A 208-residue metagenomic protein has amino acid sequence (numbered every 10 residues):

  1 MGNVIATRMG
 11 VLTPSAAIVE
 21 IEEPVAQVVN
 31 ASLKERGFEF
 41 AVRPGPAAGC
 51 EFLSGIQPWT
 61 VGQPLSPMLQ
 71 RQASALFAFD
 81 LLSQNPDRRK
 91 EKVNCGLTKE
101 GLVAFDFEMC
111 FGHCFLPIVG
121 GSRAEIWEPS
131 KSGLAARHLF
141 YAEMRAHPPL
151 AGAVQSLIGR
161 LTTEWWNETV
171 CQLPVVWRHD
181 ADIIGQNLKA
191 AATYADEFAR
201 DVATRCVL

Functional and structural regions predicted by a protein language model:
M1, A26-V29, G62-L65, G112 (+2 more regions): Surface-exposed beta-strand edges and their flanking turn/coil or helix-capping segments
M1-V61, L82-P86, K99-E100, F107: Conserved ATP-binding subdomain of kinase catalytic cores across diverse folds
V4, E22-P24, M68, C114 (+2 more regions): Surface-exposed loop/turn and secondary-structure junction residues enriched for glycine/proline
R8-V11, F38-V42, Q72-F77, G121-S122 (+1 more regions): Glycine-rich loops and low-complexity Gly/Arg-rich segments that provide flexible linkers or classic glycine-based
K34, K90-K92, K99, K131 (+1 more regions): Context-gated lysine
A41-G55, C95, F115-W127: Short, surface-exposed, charge-dense and proline/glycine-enriched linear segments
I56-L116: Conserved kinase catalytic-core segment
G101-L208: C-terminal catalytic region of ATP-dependent kinase domains
